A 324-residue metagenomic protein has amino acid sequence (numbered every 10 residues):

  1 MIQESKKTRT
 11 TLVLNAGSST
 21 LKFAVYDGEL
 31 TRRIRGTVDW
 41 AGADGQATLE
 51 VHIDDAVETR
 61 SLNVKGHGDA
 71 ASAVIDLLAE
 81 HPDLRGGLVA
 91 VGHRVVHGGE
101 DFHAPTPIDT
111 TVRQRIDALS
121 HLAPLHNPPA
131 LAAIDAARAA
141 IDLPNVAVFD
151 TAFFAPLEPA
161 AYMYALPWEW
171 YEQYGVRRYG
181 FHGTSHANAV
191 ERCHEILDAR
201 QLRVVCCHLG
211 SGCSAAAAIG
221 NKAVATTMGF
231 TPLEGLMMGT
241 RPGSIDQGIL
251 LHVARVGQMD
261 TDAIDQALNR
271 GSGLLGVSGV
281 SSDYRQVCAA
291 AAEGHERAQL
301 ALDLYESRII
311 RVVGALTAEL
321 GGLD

Functional and structural regions predicted by a protein language model:
I2-K7, H126-A140, H182-V204: Conserved phosphate-binding catalytic cores of ATP/NTP-utilizing and phosphoryl-transfer enzymes
T11, S19-K65, G229: Short glycine-rich, Thr/Ser-proximal phosphate-binding strand/loop in the N-terminal lobe of ATP-dependent enzymes
D76-V89, C193-D198, V313-D324: Phosphate/pyrophosphate-binding loops at sites that engage ATP/ADP/AMP, CoA/4′-phosphopantetheine, polyphosphate
L78-H126, P144-V146, A152-M163: Short beta-strand-loop/turn "lid" adjacent to the catalytic site in phosphate-handling enzymes
F153-R255: Glycine-rich phosphate-binding loop of actin/hexokinase-like ATP-binding domains
D246-I249, V253-V280, Y284-V287: Oxyanion-binding "anion nests"
Q266, G273-V277, Y284-L320: Adenine-nucleotide phosphate-binding core of ATP-dependent small-molecule kinases
